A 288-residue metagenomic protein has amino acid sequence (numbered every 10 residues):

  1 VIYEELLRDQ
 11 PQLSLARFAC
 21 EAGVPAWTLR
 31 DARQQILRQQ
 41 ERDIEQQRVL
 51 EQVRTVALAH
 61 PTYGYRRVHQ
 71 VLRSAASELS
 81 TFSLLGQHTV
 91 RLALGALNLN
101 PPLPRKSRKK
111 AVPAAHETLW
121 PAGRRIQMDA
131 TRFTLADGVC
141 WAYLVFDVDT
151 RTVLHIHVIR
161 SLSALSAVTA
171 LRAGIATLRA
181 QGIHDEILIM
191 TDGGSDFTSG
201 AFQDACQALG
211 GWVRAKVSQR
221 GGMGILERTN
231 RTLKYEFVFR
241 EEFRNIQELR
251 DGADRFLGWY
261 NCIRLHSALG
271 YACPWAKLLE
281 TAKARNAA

Functional and structural regions predicted by a protein language model:
V1-Q12, L50, R54-A59: Short, amphipathic alpha-helical "recognition" segments used to contact nucleic acids or chromatin
Q12-S14, Y63, R244: Residue-level signal for the short linker/turn that defines the boundary of a DNA-recognition helix
L15-A22, V68: Short alpha-helical "recognition helix" segments of helix-turn-helix
T28-R125, Q219-M223, C273-A284: Basic, flexible linker segments flanking DNA-binding modules in nucleic acid-interacting mobile-element proteins
E78-L79, L84-F146, T152, L165-A173 (+3 more regions): Mobile-element integrase/transposase regions, centering on the N-terminal DNA-binding/Zn-coordinating module
S107, D185-G193, Q207-I225, E242-I246: RNase H-like polynucleotidyl transferase catalytic core
Q207, T232-A288: C-terminal domain-tail junction helix/linker
